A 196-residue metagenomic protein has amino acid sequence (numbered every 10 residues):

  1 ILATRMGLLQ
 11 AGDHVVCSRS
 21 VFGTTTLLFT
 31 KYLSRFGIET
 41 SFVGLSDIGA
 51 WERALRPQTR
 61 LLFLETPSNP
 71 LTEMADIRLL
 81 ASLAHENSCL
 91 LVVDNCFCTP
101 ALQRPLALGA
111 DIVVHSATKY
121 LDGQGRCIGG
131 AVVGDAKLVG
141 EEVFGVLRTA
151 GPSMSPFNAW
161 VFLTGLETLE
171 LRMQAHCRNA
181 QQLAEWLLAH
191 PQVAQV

Functional and structural regions predicted by a protein language model:
I1-H190: Conserved PLP-enzyme active-site core in the AAT-like
Q192-Q195: Glycine-centered tight turns that cap/initiate beta-strands
